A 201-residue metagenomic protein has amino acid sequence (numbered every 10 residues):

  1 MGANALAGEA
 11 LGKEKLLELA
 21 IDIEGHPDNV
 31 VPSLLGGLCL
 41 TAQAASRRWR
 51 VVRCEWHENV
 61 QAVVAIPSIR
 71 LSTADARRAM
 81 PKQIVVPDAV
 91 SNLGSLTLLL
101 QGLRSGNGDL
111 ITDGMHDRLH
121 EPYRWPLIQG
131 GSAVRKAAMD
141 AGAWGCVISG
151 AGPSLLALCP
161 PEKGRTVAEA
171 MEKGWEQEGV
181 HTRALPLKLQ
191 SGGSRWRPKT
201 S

Functional and structural regions predicted by a protein language model:
M1-R50: Gly/Ser-rich oxyanion-binding loop with an adjacent helix/lid that shapes the negatively charged ligand pocket
L11-E14, H26-D28, L35-G36, E58-A62 (+3 more regions): Short coil/turn connectors at secondary-structure junctions
I23-E24, V30-S33, R53-E58, S91-N92 (+3 more regions): Solvent-exposed alpha-helices and their adjacent loops that cap or buttress functional pockets in soluble metabolic
V30-S33, L38-T41, V63, L155-A157 (+1 more regions): Short beta-strand scaffold segments in enzyme catalytic cores
S33-L35, A42, V64-S68, I148-G150 (+1 more regions): Short beta-strand segments
Q43, P67, A157-P161: Short beta-strand-to-loop capping motifs
V63-P126: Active-site rim beta-loop-alpha module in soluble metabolic enzymes
L103-S201: Glycine-rich, charge-dense phosphate/pyrophosphate-binding loop(s) and the adjacent flexible "lid"/catalytic subdomain
